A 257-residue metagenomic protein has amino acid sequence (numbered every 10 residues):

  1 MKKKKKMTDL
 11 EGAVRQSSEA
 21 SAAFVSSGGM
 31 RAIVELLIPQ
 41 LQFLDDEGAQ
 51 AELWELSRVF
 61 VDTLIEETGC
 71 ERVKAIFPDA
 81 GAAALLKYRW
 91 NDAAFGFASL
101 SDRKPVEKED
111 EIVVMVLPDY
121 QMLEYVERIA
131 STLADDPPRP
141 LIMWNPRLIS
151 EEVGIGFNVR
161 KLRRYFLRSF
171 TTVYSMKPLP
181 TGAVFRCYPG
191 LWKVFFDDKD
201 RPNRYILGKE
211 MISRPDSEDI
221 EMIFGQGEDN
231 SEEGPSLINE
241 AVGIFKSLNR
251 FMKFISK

Functional and structural regions predicted by a protein language model:
M1-Y125, T132-P137, I244-I255: Positively charged, amphipathic N-terminal segments that serve as targeting/anchoring signals
E35, I142, F195: Residues in well-ordered beta-strands of folded domains
E52-E55, Y120-Q121, A130, A134-F170: Ser/Thr/Gly-rich flexible loops in soluble cytosolic domains mediating phosphotransfer, phosphorylation
F77-P78, F97-R103, P140-L148, S169-P178: A generic structural motif
D79, M122, P215-D216, L237: Alpha-helix initiation/capping motif
E151-E233: A conserved mid-domain beta-alpha-beta active-site/ligand-binding segment of alpha/beta enzyme cores
G225-K257: Long C-terminal extensions of eukaryotic subunits of large macromolecular complexes
